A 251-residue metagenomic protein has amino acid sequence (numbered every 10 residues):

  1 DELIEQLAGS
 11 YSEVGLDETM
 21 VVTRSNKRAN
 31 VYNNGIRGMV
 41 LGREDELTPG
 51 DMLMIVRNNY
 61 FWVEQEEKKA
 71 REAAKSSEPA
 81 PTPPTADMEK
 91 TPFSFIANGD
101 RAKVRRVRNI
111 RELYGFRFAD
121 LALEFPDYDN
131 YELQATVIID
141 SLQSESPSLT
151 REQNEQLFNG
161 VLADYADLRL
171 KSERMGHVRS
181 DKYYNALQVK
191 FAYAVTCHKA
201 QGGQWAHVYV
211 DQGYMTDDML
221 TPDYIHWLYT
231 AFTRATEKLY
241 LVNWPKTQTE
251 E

Functional and structural regions predicted by a protein language model:
D1-E2, V22: Charge-rich interaction segments
E2-L16: Conserved interdomain hinge at the start of the Helicase C-terminal
S12-E250: Core RecA-like ATPase module of SF1/SF2 helicases and allied nucleic-acid translocases
